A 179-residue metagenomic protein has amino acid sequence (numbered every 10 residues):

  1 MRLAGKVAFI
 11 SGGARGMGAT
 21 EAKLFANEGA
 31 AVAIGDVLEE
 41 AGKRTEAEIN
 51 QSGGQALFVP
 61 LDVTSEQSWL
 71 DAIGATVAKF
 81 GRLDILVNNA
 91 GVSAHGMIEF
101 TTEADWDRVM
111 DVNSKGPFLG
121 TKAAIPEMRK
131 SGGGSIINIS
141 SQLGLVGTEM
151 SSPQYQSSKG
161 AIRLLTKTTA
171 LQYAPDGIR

Functional and structural regions predicted by a protein language model:
L3-A33: Canonical Rossmann dinucleotide-binding motif of NAD(H)/NADP(H)-dependent dehydrogenases/reductases, specifically
E39-E40, L61-D71, E103: The beta1-alpha1 cofactor-binding region of Rossmann-like NAD(H)/NADP(H)-dependent oxidoreductases
M97-I98, D105-D107: Substrate-binding pocket helix/loop in short-chain dehydrogenase/reductase
T101, G147-Q156, T168, I178: Active-site loop-to-helix junction immediately N-terminal to the catalytic Tyr of the SDR YXXXK motif in Rossmann-fold
T121, S158, T166: Active-site helix of classical SDR
P126, L171-P175: Alpha-helical segment proximal to the catalytic Tyr-Lys
S141: Residue(s) in the substrate-gating loop at a strand-loop-helix junction that position the organic substrate next
